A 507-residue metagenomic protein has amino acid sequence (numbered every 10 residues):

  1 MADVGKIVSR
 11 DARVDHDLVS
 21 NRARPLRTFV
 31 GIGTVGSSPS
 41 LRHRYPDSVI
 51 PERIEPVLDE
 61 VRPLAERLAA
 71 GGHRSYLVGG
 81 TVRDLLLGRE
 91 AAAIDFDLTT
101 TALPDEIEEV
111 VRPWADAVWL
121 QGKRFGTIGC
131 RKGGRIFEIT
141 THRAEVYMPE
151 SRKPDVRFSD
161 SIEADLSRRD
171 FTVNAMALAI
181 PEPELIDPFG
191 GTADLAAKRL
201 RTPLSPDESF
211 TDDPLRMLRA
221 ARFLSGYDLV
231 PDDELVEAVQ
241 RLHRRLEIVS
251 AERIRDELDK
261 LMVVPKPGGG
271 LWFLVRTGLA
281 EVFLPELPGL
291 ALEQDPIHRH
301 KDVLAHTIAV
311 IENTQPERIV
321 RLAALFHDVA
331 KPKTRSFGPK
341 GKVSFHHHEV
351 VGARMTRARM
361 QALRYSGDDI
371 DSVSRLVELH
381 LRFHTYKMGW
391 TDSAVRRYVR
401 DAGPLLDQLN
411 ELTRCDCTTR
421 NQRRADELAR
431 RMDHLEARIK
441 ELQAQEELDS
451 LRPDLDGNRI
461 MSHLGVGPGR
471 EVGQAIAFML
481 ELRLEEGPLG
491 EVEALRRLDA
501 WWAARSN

Functional and structural regions predicted by a protein language model:
M1-A2, D15-V35, P39-N507: Catalytic cores of the polymerase beta-like nucleotidyltransferase superfamily and closely associated nucleotide
K6-I7: Polybasic, lysine-rich low-complexity intrinsically disordered segments
R10-R13: Intrinsically disordered, low-complexity segments enriched in small polar residues
